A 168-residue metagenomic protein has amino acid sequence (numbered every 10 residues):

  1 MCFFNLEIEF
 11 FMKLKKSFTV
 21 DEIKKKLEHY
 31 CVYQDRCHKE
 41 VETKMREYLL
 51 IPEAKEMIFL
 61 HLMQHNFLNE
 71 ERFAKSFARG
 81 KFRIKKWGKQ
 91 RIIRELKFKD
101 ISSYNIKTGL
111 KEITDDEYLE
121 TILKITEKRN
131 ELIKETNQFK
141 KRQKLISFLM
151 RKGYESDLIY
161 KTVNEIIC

Functional and structural regions predicted by a protein language model:
C2-C168: An alpha-helical, amphipathic repeat domain used for nucleic-acid recognition, typified by the mTERF helical solenoid
